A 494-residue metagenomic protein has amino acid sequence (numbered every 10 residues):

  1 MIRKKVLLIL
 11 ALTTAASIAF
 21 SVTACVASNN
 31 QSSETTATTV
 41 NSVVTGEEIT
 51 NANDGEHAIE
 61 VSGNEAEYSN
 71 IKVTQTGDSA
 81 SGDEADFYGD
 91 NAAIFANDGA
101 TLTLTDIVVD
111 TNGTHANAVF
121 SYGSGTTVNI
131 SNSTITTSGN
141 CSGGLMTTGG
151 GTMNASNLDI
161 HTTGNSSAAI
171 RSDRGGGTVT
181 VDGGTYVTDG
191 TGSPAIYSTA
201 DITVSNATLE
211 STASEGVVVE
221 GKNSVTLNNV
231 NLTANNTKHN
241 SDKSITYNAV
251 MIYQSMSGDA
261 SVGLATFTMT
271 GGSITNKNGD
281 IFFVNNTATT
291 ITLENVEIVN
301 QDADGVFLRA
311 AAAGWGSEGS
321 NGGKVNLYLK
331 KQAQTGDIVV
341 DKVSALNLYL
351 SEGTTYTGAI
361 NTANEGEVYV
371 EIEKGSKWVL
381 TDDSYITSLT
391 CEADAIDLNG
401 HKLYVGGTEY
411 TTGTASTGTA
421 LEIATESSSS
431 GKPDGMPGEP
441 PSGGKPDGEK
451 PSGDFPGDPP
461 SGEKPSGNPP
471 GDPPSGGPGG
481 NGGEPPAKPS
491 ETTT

Functional and structural regions predicted by a protein language model:
M1-L10: Bacterial Sec-dependent N-terminal signal peptides
S21-A24: C-terminal motif of bacterial Sec signal peptides marking the signal peptidase cleavage site
V26-S32, M256-G258, G316, S428-T494: Disordered, low-complexity segments in secreted/periplasmic proteins that are enriched in proline
A27-G82, D86, T111, A415-E422: N-terminal segments that cap or nucleate solenoid repeat domains
N30, T50-N51, E56-E60, T76-T103 (+1 more regions): Right-handed parallel beta-helix
T35-T39, A52-E60, T76-A85, N112-A118 (+11 more regions): Short glycine/acidic-rich loop motifs that flank beta-strands on beta-rich extracellular proteins
T39-G46, E65-I71, T101-D106, T127-S133 (+13 more regions): All-beta strand scaffolds that present successive hydrophobic residues in beta-strands
V339-K432: Extracellular beta-strand/loop-rich repeat segments of large surface/secreted proteins
